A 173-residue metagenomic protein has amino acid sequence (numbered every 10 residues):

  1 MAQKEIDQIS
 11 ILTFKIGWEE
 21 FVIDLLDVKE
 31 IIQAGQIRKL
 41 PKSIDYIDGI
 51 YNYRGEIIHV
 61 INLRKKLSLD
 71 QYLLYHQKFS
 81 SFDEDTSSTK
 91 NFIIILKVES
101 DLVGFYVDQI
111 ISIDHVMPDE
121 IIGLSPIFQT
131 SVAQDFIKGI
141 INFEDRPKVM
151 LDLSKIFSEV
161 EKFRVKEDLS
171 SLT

Functional and structural regions predicted by a protein language model:
M1-T173: An acidic, low-aromatic, low-complexity terminal/linker signal
